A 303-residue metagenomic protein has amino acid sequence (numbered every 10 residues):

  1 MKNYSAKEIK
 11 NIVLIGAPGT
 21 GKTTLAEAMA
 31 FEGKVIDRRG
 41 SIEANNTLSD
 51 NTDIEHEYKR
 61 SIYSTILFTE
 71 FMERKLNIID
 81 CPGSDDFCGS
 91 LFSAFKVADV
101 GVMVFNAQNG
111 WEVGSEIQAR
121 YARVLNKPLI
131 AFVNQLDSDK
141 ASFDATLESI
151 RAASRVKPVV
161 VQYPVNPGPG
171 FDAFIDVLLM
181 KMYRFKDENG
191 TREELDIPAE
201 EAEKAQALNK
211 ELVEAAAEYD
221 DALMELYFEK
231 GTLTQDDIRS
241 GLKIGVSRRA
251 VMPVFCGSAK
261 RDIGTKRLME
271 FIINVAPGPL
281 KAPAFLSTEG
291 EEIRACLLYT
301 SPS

Functional and structural regions predicted by a protein language model:
M1-S301: Structural and coupling elements of P-loop NTPases
